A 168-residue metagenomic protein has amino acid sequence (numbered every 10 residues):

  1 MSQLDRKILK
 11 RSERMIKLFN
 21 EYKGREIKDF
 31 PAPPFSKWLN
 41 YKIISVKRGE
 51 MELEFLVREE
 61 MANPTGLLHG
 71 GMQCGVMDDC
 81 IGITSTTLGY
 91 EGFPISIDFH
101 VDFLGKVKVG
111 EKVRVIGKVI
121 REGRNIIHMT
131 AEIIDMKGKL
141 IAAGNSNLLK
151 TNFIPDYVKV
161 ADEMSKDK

Functional and structural regions predicted by a protein language model:
M1-K168: Terminal targeting signals and extreme-terminal segments of soluble enzymes
